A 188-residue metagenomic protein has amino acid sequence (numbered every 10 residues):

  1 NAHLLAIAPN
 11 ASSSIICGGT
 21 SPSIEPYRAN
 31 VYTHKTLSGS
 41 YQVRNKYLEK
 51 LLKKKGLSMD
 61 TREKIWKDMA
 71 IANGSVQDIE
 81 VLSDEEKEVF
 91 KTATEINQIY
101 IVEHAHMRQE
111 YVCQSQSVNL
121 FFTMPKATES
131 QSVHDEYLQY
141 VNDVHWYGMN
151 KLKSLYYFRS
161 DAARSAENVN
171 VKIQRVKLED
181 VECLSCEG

Functional and structural regions predicted by a protein language model:
N1-H3: Short acidic, Pro/Gly- and aromatic-enriched capping/linker segments at domain boundaries
L5-K177, E187-G188: Catalytic alpha/beta core of large soluble enzyme barrels
D180-C183: Residues immediately within or flanking Cys/His clusters that coordinate Zn2+ in small zinc-binding modules
